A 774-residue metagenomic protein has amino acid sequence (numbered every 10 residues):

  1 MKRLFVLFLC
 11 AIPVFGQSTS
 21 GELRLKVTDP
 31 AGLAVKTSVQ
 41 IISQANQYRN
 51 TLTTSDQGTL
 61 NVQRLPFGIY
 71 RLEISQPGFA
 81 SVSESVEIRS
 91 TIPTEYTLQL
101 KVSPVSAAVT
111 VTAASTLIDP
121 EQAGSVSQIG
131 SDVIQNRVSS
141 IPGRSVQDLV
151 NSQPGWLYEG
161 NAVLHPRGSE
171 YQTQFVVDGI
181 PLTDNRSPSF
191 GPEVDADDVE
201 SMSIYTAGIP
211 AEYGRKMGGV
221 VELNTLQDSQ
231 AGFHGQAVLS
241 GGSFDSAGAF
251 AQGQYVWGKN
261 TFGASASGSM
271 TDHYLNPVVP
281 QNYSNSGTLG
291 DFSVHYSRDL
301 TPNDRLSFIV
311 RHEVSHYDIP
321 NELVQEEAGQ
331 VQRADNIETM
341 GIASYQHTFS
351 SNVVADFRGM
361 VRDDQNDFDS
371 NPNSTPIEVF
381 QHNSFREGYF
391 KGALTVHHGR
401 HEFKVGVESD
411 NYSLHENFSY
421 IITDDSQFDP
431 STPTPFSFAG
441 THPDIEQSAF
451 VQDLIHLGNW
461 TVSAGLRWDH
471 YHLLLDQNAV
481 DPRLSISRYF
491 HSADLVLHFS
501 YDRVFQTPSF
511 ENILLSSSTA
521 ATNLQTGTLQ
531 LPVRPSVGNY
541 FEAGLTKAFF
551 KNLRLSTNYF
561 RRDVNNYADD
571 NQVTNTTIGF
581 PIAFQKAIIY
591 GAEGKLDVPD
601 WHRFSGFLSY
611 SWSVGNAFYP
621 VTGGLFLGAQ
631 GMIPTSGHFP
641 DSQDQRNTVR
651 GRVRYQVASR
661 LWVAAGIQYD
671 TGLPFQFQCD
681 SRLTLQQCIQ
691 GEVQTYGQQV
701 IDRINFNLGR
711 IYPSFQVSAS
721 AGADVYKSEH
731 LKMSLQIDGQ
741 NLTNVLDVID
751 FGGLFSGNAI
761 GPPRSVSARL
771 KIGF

Functional and structural regions predicted by a protein language model:
P13-S127, P181-T183: Periplasm-facing N-terminal accessory domains of Gram-negative outer-membrane beta-barrel systems
F79-A80, E84-K101, V105-P210, V220 (+4 more regions): Periplasmic N-terminal accessory/gating domains of Gram-negative outer-membrane beta-barrel systems
G241-M270, P280-Y317, R333-A355, H398-G399 (+1 more regions): Transmembrane beta-barrel wall of Gram-negative outer-membrane proteins
S297-S315, D335-D476, Y559, R603: Face-selective signature of the C-terminal outer-membrane beta-barrel domain
H316, L323, Q365, H415-I421 (+8 more regions): Surface-exposed extracellular loop regions of Gram-negative outer-membrane beta-barrel proteins, predominantly
D356-M360, N366, Y489, P532-A583 (+3 more regions): Membrane-embedded beta-barrel scaffold of Gram-negative outer-membrane proteins
H456-T461, Y559-D563, A583-C679: Gram-negative outer-membrane beta-barrel transporters
R660, Q668-V693, I711-Q716, G722-F774: C-terminal beta-signal and adjacent terminal beta-strands/loops of Gram-negative outer-membrane beta-barrel proteins
